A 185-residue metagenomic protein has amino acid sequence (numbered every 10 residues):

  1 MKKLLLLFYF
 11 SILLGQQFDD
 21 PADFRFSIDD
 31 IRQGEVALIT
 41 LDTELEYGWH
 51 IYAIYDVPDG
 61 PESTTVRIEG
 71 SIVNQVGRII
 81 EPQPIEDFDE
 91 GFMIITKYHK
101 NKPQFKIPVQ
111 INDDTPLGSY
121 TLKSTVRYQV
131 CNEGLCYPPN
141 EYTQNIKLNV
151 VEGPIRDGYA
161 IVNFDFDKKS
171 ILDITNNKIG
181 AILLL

Functional and structural regions predicted by a protein language model:
M1-K2, F24: Short, intrinsically disordered low-complexity segments
K2-G15: Sec-dependent N-terminal signal peptides
Q16-A181: Extracellular/lumen-exposed scaffold segments
